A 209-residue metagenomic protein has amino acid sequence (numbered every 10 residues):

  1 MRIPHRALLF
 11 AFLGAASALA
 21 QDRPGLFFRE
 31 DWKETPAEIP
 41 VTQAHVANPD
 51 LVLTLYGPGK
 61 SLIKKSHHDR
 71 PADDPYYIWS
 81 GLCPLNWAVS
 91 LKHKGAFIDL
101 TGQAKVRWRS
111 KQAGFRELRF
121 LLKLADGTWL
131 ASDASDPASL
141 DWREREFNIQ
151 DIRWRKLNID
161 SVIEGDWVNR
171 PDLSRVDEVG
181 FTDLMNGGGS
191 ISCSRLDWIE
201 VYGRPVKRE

Functional and structural regions predicted by a protein language model:
M1, A20-Q21: Initiator methionine at the very start of the polypeptide chain
M1-L8: Bacterial N-terminal signal peptides that target proteins for export
F10-A20: Hydrophobic h-region of N-terminal signal peptides that target proteins for export in Gram-negative bacteria
Q21-E209: Beta-rich carbohydrate-recognition modules and glycan-binding surfaces
